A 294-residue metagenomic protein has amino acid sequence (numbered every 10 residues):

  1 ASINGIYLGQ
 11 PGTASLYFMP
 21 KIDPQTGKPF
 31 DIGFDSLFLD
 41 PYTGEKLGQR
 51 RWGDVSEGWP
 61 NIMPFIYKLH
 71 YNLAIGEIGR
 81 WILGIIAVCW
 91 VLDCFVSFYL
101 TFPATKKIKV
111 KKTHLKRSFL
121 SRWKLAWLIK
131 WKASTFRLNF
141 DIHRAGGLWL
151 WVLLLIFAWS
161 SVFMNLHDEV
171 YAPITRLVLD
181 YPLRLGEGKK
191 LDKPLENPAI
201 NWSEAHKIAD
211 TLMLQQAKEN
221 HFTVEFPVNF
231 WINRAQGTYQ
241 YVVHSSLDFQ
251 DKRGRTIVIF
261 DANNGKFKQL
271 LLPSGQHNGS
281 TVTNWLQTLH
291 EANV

Functional and structural regions predicted by a protein language model:
A1-V294: Conserved histidines in hydrophobic membrane contexts and catalytic metal-binding motifs
